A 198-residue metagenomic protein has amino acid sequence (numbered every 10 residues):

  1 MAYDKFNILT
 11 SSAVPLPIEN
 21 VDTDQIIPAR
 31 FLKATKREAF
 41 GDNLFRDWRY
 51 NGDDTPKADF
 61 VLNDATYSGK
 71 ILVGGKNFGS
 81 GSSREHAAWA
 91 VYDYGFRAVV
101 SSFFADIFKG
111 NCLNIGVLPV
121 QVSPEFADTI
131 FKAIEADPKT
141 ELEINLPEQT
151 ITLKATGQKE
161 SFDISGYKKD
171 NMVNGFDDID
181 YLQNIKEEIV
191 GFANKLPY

Functional and structural regions predicted by a protein language model:
M1-Y198: Cytosolic catalytic domains that perform sulfur/thiol-centered chemistry
